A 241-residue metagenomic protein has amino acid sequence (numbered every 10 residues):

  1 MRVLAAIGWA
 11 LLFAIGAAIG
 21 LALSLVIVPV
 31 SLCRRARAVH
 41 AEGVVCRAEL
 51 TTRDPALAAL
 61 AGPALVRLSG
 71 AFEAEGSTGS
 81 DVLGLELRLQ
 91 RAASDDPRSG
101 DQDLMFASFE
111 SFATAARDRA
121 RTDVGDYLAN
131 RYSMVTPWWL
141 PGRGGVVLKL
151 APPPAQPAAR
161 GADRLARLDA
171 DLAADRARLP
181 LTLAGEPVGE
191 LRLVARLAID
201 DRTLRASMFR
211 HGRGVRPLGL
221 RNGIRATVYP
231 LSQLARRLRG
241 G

Functional and structural regions predicted by a protein language model:
M1-G241: Active-site-adjacent core segments of small-molecule enzymes
